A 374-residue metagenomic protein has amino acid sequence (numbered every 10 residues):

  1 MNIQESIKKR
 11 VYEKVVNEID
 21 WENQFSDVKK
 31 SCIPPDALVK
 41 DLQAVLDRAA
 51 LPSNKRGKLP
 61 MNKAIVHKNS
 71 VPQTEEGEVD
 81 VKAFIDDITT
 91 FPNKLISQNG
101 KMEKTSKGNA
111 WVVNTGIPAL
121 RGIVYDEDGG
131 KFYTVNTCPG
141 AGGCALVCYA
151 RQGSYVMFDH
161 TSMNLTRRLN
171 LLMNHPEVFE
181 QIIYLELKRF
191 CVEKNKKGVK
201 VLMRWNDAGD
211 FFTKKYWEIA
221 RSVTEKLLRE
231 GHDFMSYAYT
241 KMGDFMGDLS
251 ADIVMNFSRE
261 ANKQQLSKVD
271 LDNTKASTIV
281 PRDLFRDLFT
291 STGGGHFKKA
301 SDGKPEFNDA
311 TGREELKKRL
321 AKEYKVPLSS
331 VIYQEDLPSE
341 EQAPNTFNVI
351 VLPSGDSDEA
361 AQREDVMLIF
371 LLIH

Functional and structural regions predicted by a protein language model:
N2-H374: Class I S-adenosyl-L-methionine
